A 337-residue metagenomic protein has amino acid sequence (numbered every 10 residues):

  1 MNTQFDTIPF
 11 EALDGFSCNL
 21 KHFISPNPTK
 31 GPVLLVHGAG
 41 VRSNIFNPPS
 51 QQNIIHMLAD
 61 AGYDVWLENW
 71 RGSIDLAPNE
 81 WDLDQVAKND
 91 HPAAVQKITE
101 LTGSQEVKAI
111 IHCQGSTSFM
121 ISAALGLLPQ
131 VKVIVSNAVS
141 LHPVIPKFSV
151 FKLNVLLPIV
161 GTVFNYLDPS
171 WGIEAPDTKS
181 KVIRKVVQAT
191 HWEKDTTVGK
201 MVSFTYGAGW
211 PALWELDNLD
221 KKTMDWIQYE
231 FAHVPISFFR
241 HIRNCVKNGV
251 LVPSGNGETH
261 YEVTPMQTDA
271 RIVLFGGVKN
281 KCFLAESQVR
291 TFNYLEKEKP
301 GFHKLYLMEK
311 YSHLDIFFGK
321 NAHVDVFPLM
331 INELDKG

Functional and structural regions predicted by a protein language model:
M1-S25: N-terminal cap/lid segment of alpha/beta-hydrolase-fold proteins
N19-D75: Short, surface-exposed "cap/lid" segments of acyl-processing enzymes
W81-L101: Alpha/beta-hydrolase active-site loop
P92, L101-Q114: Alpha/beta-hydrolase fold nucleophile elbow
E100, S104, T117-G249, P253: Alpha/beta-hydrolase-fold enzymes
T268, L274-G276, N280: Short beta-strand/loop motif that positions the catalytic acidic residue of the alpha/beta-hydrolase fold
K281-S287: Conserved alpha/beta-hydrolase "acid-adjacent" motif
F292, E298-G337: Catalytic active-site module of serine/aspartate enzymes centered on a nucleophile-bearing elbow/loop
